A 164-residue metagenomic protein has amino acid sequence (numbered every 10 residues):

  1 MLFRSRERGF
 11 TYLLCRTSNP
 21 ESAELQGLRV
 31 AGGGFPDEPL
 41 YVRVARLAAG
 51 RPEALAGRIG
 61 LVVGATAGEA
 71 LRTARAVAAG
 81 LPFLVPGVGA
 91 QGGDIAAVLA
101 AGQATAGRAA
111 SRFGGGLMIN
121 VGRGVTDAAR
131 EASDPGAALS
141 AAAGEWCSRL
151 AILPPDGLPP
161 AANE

Functional and structural regions predicted by a protein language model:
M1-V62: Conserved anion-binding
F3, Q26-L28, A76-A78, V98-A100 (+1 more regions): Short, glycine/charged-enriched secondary-structure capping and boundary segments
S5, A48-E53, T73-A78, C147 (+1 more regions): Surface-exposed amphipathic alpha-helices with a cationic face
S5-G9, V30-F35, G80-F83, G102-T105 (+1 more regions): Short, low-complexity, polar/charged sequence segments that are solvent-exposed and flexible
F35-V42, G68, G92, S133-S140 (+1 more regions): Electropositive phosphate-/nucleotide-binding environments in soluble metabolic enzymes
P39-L47, G57, E69-T73, A97 (+1 more regions): Non-catalytic alpha-helical scaffold/packing segments enriched in small hydrophobic residues
L61, A65-N120, G124-A128: A C-terminal functional module that forms or caps the active site or interfaces directly with catalytic machinery
I95-G107, R112, G116, V125-E164: C-terminal helical cap(s) of enzyme catalytic domains, especially alpha/beta-barrels
